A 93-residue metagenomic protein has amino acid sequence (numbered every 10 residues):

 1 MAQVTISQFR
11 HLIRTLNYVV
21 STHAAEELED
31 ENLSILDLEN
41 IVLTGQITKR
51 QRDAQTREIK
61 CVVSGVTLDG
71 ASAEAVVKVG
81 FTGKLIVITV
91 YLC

Functional and structural regions predicted by a protein language model:
M1-C93: Ribonuclease/tRNase effector modules and their secretory precursors
